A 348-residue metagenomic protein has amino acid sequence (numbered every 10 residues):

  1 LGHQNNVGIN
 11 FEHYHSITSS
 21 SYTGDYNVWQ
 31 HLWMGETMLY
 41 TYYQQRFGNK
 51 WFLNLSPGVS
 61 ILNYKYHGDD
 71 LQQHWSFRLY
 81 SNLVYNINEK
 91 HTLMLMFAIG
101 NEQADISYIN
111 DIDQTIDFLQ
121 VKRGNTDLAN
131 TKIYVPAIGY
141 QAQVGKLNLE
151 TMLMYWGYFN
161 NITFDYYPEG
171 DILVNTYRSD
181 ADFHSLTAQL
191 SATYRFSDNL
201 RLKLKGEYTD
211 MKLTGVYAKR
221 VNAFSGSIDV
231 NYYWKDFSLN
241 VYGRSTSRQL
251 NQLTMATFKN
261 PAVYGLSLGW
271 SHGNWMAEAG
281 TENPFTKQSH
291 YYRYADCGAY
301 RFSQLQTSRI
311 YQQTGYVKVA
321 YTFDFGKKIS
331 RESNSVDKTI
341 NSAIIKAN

Functional and structural regions predicted by a protein language model:
L1, G35, L39-Q45, S81-Y85 (+7 more regions): Residues on the lipid-exposed face of transmembrane beta-strands in outer-membrane beta-barrel proteins
L1-D70, H74-Y80, V84-N86, K90 (+3 more regions): Face-selective signature of the C-terminal outer-membrane beta-barrel domain
V7-F11, L55-P57, L95-F97, I138 (+8 more regions): Membrane-embedded beta-strand positions of outer-membrane beta-barrel proteins
H13-S19, V59-K65, F97-Q103, A142-V144 (+7 more regions): Transmembrane beta-strands of outer-membrane beta-barrel pores
N27-G35, D69-W75, I116, T126-K132 (+5 more regions): Replace "Gram-negative outer membrane beta-barrel proteins" with "bacterial and organellar outer membrane beta-barrel
L32, E36-M38, N125, A129 (+5 more regions): Outer membrane beta-barrel strand-and-loop segments of large Gram-negative receptors, especially TonB-dependent
N63, E89-Y134, L153-D171, N175 (+2 more regions): Surface-exposed extracellular loop regions of Gram-negative outer-membrane beta-barrel proteins, predominantly
R220-N348: Conserved C-terminal beta-signal and adjacent last beta-strands/turns of outer-membrane beta-barrel proteins
